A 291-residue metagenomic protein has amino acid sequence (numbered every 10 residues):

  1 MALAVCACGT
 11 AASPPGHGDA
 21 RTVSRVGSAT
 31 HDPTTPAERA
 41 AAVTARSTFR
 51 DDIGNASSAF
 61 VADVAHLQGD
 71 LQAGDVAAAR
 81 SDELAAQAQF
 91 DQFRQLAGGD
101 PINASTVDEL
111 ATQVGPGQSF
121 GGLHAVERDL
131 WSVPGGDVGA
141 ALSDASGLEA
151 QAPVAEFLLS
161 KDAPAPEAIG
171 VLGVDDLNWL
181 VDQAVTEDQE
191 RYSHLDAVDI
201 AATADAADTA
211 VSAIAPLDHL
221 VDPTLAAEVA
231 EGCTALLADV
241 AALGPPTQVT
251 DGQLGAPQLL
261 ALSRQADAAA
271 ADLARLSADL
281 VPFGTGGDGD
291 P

Functional and structural regions predicted by a protein language model:
A4-A7: C-terminal motif of bacterial Sec signal peptides marking the signal peptidase cleavage site
G9-P291: Mature extracytoplasmic or organellar-lumen-exposed domains after removal of signal/transit peptides
